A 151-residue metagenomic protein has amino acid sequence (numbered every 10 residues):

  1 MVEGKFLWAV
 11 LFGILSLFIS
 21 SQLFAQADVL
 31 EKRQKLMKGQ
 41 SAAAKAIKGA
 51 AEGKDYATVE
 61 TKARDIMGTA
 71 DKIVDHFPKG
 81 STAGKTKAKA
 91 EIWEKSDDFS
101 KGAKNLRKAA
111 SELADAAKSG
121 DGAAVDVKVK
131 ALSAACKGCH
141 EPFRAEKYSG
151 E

Functional and structural regions predicted by a protein language model:
M1-L11: Bacterial N-terminal signal peptides that target proteins for export
A9-I19: Bacterial N-terminal signal peptides
F18-Q26: Sec/Tat signal peptide C-region and signal peptidase I cleavage site
Q26-S133, G150-E151: Extracytoplasmic c-type cytochrome modules immediately beyond a signal peptide or single-pass transmembrane anchor
L132-F143: The canonical Cys-X-X-Cys-His
